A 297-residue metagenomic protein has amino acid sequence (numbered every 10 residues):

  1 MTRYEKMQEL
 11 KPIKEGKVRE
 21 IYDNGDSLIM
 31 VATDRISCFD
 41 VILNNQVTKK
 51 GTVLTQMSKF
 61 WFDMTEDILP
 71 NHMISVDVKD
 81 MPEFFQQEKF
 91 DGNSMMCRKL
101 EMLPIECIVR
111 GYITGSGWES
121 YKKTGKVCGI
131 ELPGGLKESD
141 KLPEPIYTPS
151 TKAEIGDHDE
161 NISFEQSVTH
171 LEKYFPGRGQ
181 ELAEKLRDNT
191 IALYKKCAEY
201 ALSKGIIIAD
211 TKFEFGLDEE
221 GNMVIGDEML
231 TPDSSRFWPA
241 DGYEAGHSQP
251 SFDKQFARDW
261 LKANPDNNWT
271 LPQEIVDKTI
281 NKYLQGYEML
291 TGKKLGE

Functional and structural regions predicted by a protein language model:
M1-E154, N267-E297: Active-site loop/lid in soluble adenylation, ligation, and acyl-transfer enzymes
S27, M102-P104, K204-I208, E220-M223: Coil-to-beta-strand transition motifs
F39, W118-E119, E220, S234-R236: Intrinsically disordered, low-complexity acidic/polar segments
V109, I208-M229: Conserved metal-phosphate-binding beta-hairpin within the catalytic cores of diverse ATP-dependent phosphoryl-transfer
K123-K126, E131-E181, I225, M229-L290: Anionic ligand-binding catalytic core segments
G177-A209: A long amphipathic alpha-helix within ATP-dependent nucleotide-binding catalytic cores
